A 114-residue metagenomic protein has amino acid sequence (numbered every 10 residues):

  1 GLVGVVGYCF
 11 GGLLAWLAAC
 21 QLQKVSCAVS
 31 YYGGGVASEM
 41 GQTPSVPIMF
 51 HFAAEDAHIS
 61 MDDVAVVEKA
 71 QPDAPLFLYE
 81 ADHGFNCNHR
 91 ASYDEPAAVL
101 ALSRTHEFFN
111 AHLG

Functional and structural regions predicted by a protein language model:
G1-C9: Alpha/beta-hydrolase fold nucleophile elbow
G12-Q23, A28: Short glycine-enriched nucleophile-adjacent loop and the immediately C-terminal alpha-helix near the catalytic center
V29-A37, A54: Active-site nucleophile loop of the alpha/beta-hydrolase fold
G41-S45, A70-Q71: Short, conserved loop/helix-junction motifs that constitute active-site signature segments in enzyme catalytic cores
P44, F50-F52: Short beta-strand/loop motif that positions the catalytic acidic residue of the alpha/beta-hydrolase fold
E55-I59, H83: Acidic catalytic loop of the alpha/beta-hydrolase fold
I59-K69: Short alpha-helix in the alpha/beta-hydrolase fold that links the catalytic acid
D73-G114: C-terminal catalytic histidine-bearing segment of alpha/beta-hydrolase fold enzymes
